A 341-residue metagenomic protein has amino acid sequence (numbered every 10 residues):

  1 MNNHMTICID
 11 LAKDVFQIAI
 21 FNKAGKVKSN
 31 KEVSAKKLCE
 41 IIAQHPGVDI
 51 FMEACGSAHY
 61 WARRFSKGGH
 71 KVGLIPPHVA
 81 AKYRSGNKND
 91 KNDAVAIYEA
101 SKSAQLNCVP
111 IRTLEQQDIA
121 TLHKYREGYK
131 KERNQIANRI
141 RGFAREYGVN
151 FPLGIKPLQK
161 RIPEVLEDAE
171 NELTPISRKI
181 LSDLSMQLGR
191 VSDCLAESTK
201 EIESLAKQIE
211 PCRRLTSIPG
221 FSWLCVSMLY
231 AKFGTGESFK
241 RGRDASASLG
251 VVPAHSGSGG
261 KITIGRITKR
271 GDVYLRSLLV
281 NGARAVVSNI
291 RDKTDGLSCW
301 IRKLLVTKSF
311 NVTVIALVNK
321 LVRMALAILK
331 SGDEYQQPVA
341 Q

Functional and structural regions predicted by a protein language model:
M1-H4, A196-F221, L229-T235: Extended, structured, electrostatic nucleic-acid-contact surfaces
N3-F21, I97: Gly/Thr-rich phosphate-binding beta-strand-loop-beta motif of the actin/hexokinase/Hsp70
A24-V48: Nucleic-acid-processing active sites and adjacent nucleic-acid-binding tracks, predominantly divalent metal-dependent
Q44-Y83: Conserved DEDDh/DEDDy metal-dependent 3′-5′ exonuclease domain
G73-T121, I162-E164, K261-R270, Y274: Short alpha-helix plus adjacent loop in nuclease-associated cores
E127-R214: Glycine-rich, often acidic, oxyanion-interacting loops/wings at catalytic, nucleic-acid, or phospho-protein interfaces
R214-S217, W223, S227-V306, F310: Phosphate-backbone recognition surface of nucleic-acid-processing proteins
G260, R291, S298-Q341: Low-complexity, acidic/Ser/Thr- and charged residue-rich accessory regions of DNA metabolism proteins
